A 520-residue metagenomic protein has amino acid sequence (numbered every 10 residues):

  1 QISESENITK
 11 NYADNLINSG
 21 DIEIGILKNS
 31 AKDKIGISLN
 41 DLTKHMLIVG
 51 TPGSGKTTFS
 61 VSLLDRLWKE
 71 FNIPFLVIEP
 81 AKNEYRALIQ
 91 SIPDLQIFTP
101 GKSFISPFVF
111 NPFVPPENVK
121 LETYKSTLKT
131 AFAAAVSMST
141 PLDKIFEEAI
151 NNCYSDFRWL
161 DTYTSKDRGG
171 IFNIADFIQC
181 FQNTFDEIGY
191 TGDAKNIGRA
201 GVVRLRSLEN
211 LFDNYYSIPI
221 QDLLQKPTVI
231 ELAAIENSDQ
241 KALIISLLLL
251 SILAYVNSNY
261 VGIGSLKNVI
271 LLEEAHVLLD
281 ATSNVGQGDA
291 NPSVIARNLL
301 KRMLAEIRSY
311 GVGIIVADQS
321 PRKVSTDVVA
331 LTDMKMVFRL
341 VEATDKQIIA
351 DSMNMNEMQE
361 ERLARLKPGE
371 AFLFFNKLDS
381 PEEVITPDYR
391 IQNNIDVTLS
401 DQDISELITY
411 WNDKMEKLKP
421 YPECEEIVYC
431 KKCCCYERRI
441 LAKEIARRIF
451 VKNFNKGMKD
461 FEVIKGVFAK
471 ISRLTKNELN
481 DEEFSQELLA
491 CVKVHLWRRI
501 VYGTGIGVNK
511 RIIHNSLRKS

Functional and structural regions predicted by a protein language model:
Q1-N18: An aromatic-glycine-centered, glycine-rich loop/turn in mixed alpha/beta architecture
S5, G25, N40, V49-T51 (+9 more regions): Generic beta-strand/beta-sheet core signal
S5, K367-S520: Conserved P-loop NTPase motor module
A13-L16, G25-N29, S38-N40, I218-D222 (+4 more regions): Replace "in large, NTP-powered and nucleic-acid-processing enzymes" with "in large, NTP-powered factors and other
L16-G101: Glycine-rich phosphate-binding loop of nucleotide-binding enzymes
S30-A31, L42, K82-N83, N237 (+3 more regions): Short acidic loop-to-helix transition motifs that present clustered carboxylates
S54, S62-D65, V114-P116, Q287-G288 (+3 more regions): Conserved ATP-driven motor cores of ASCE-family P-loop NTPases powering translocation/secretion/packaging/pilus
S62-A305, S309-V312, L366, A371-K377 (+3 more regions): P-loop NTPase motor domains
